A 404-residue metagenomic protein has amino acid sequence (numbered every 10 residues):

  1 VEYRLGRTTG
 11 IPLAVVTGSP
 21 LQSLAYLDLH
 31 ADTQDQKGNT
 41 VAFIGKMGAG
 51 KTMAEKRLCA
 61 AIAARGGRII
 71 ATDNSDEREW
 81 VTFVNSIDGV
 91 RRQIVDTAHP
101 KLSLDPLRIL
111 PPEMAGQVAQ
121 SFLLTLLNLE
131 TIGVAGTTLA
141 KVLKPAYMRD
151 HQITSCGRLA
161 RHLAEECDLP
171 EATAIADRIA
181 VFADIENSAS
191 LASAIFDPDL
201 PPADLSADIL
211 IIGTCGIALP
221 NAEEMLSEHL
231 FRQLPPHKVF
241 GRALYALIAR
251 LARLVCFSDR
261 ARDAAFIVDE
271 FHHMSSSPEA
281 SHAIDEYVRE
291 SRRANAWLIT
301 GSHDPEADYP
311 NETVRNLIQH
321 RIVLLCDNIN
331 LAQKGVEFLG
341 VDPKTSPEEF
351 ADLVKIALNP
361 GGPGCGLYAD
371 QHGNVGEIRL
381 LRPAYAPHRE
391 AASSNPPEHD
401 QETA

Functional and structural regions predicted by a protein language model:
V1-L24, N74, N85, L102-R289 (+3 more regions): P-loop NTPase motor domains
V1-N39, P383-Y385, N395-A404: Basic- and hydrophobic-enriched, low-structure N-terminal and domain-boundary segments that flank ATP-binding catalytic
H30-A61, I70-E79, A98, S227-E349 (+1 more regions): Conserved P-loop NTPase motor cores
R65-G67: Conserved SF1/SF2 helicase motif Ia
I69-A71, G89-I94, I209-I211, R321-V323: Conserved beta-strand scaffold positions in the cores of enzyme catalytic domains, especially in NTP/NDP-utilizing
D76-P106: P-loop NTPase switch/communication element
L104-L107, N221-M225, Q333-G335, R379-L381 (+1 more regions): Short conserved micro-motifs at the rims of enzyme active sites and ligand-binding pockets
K344-H399: Conserved P-loop NTPase
